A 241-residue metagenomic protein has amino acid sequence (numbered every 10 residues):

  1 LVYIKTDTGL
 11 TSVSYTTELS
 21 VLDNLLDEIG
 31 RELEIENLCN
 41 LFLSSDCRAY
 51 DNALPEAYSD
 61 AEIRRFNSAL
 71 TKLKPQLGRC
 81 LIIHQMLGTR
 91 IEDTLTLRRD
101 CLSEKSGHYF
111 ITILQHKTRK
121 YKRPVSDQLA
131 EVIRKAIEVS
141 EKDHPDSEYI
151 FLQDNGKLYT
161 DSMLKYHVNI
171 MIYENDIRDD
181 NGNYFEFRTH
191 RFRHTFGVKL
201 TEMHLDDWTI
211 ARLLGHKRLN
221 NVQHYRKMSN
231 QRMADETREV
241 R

Functional and structural regions predicted by a protein language model:
L1-N52: N-terminal core-binding DNA-recognition domain of tyrosine recombinases/integrases
R31-E36, H84-K105, W208: Short, charged phosphate-coordinating catalytic segments
R31-S68, T112-R119, F151-L158: Flexible interdomain linker/hinge and immediately adjacent N-terminus of the catalytic tyrosine-recombinase domain
S45, D60-I91, R193: Basic, Lys/Arg- and aromatic-enriched nucleic-acid-binding interface segment
L87, T96-R134, N220: Conserved tyrosine-mediated DNA breakage-rejoining catalytic core shared by Y-recombinases
D93-L95, F187, G197, H204-H216: Active-site-proximal segment of tyrosine recombinases
L114-R119, L214-V240: Catalytic-site neighborhood detector that most strongly recognizes the C-terminal catalytic loop/helix of tyrosine
D127-N183: Active-site/catalytic core of tyrosine-dependent DNA strand-transfer enzymes
